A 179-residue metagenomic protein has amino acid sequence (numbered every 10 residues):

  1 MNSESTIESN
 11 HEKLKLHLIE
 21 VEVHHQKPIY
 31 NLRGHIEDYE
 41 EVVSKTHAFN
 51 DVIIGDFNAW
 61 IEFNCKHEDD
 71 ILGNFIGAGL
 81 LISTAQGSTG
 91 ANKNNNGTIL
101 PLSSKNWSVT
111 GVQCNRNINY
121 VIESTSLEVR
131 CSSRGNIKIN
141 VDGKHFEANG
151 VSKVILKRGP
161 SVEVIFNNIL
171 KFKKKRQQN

Functional and structural regions predicted by a protein language model:
M1-A78: Catalytic core of DAGKc-family lipid kinases
M1-E4, A91-N94, N140-G143: Short beta-strand-centered segments at strand-helix junctions
T6-H17, V112-S126: Aspartic protease
L16, S104-W107, S124, N149-V151: Short edge beta-strand segments in beta-sheet-rich domains
V23-H25, D56, T84-S88, G135 (+1 more regions): Glycine-rich beta-alpha junction loops
E37, E41, T46-A48, I54 (+4 more regions): ATP/nucleoside-binding phosphotransfer catalytic cores, i.e., glycine-rich phosphate-binding loops
H47-F49, I54, L80-T84, G90-N92 (+3 more regions): Short hydrophobic-aromatic micro-motifs
G73-N117: Gly/Ser/Thr-rich active-site loops/lids in small-molecule metabolic enzymes that frequently grip phosphoryl groups
